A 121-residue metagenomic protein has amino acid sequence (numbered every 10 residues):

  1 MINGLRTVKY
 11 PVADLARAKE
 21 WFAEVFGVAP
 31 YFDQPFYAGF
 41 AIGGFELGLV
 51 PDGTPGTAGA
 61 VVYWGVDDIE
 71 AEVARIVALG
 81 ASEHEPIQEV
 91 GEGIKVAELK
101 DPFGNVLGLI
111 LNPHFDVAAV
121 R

Functional and structural regions predicted by a protein language model:
M1-K19, G44-E46, A60-V62, P113-R121: N-terminal beta-strand motif that seeds the catalytic metal site of vicinal oxygen chelate
R6, F36, A60, G93-K95: Residue-level marker for the onset of beta-strands and adjacent loop->beta junctions in well-ordered domains
R17-A18, I69-V73: Short, conserved charged micro-motifs
A18-A23, I76, G104: Conserved active-site tyrosine of GNAT-family acetyltransferases
F26-F32, S82-I87: Short secondary-structure junctions
V28-A60, V106-P113: Conserved short beta-strand elements that form part of the metal-binding/catalytic scaffold of enzyme active sites
V73, L79-R121: Vicinal oxygen chelate
